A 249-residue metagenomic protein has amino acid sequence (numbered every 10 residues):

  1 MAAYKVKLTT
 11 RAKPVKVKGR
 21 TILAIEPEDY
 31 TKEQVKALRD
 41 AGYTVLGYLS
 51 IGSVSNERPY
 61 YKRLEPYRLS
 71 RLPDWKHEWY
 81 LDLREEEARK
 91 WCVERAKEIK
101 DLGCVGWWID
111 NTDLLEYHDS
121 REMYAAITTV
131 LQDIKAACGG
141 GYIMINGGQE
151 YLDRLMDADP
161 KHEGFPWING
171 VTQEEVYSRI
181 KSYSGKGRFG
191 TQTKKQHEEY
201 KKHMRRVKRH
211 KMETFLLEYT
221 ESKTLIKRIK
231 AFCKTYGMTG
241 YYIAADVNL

Functional and structural regions predicted by a protein language model:
M1-L249: Glycan-processing catalytic domains of CAZymes
